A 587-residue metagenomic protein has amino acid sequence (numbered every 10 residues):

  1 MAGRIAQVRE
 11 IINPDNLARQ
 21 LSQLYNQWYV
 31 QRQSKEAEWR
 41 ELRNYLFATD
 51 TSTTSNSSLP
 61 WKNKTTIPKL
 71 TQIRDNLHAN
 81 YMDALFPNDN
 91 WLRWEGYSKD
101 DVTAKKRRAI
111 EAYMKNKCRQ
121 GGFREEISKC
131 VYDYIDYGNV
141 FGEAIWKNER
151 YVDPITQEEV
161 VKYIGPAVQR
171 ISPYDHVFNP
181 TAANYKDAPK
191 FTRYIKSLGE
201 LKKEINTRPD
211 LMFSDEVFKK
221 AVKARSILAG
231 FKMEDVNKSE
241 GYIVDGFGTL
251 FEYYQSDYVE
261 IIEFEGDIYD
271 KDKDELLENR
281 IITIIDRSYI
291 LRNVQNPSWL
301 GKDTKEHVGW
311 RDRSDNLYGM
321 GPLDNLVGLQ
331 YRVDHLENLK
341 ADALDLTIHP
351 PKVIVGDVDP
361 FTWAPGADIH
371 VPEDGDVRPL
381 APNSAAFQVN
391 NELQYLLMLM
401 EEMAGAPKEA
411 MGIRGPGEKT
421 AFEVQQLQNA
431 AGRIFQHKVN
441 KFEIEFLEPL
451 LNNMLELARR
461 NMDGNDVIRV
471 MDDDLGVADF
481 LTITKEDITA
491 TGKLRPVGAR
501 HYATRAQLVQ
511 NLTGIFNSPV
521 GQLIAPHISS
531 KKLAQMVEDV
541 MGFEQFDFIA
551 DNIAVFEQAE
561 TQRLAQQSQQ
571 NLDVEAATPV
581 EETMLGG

Functional and structural regions predicted by a protein language model:
M1-K62, Y134, G142, E149-P154 (+9 more regions): C-terminal anchoring/interaction modules
M1-N279, E392-Y395, K485, L585: Extended, helix-rich architectural segments
K62-R107, D286-G301, V358-F361, A404-A406 (+2 more regions): Short, amphipathic alpha-helical segments
K69-F86, A109, E125-I135, L323-N338 (+3 more regions): Short, Φ-rich (hydrophobic/aromatic) sequence segments
T103-R107, Q120-R124, G319-Q330, N390 (+4 more regions): Generic detection of long, well-ordered alpha-helical segments
I243, I261, N296, T304 (+1 more regions): N-terminal start and proteolytic maturation junction detector
G248, K273-E275, R287-Y289, G375 (+1 more regions): Detector for glycine-centered tight turns/loop "hinges" at secondary-structure junctions
D270-A364: Catalytic nucleotidyl-transfer cores of nucleotide-processing enzymes
